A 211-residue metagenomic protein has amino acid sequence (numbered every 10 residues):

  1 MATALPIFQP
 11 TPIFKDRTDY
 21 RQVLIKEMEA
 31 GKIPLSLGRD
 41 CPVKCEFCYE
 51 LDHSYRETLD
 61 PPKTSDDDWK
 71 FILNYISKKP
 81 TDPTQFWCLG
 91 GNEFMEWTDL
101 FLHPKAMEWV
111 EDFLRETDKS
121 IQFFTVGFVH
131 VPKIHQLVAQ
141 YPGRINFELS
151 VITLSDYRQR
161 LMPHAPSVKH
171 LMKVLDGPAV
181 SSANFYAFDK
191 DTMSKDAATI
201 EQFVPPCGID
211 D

Functional and structural regions predicted by a protein language model:
M1-T3, E29, K70-K78: Charge-dense, intrinsically disordered terminal/linker segments
A2-I7, D211: Accessory C-terminal segments flanking Radical SAM cores
F8-F71: Canonical Radical SAM [4Fe-4S] cluster-binding loop centered on the CxxxCxxC motif and its immediate flanking residues
K32, D52-D68, K79-A106, V110-V131 (+3 more regions): Core AdoMet radical
C45, K133, Y157-Q159, M193: Short acidic, gly/pro-rich beta-turn/loop elements at beta-sheet edges and active-site/ligand-binding grooves
L73-I76, M107-E111, I134-V138, V168-L175 (+1 more regions): Generic structural signal for well-ordered alpha-helices, preferentially at hydrophobic/aromatic core positions
D189-V204: Catalytic cores of alpha/beta
